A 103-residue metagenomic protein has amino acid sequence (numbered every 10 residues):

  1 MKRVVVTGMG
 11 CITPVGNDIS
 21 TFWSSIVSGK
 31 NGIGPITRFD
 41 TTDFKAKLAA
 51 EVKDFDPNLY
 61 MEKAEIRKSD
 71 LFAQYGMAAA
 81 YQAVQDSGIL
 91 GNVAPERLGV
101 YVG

Functional and structural regions predicted by a protein language model:
M1-G103: Conserved "HGTGT" condensation-loop signature of ketosynthase/thiolase-family condensing enzymes that catalyze
